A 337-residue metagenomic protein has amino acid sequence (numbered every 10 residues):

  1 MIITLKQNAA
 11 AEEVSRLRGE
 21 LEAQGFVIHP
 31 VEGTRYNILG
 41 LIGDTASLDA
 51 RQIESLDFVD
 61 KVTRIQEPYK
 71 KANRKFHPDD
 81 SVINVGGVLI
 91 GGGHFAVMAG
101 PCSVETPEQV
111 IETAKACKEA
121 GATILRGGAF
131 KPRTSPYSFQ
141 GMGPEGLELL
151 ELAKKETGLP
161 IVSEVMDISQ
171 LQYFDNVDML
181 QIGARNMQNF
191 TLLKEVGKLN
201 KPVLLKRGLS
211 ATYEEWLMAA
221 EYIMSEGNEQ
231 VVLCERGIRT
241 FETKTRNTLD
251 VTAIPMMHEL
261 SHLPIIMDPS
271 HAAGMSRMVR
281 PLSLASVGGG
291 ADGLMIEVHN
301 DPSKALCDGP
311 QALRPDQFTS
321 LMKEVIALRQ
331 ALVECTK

Functional and structural regions predicted by a protein language model:
M1-V97: Non-catalytic terminal accessory/regulatory regions of metabolic enzymes
K6, M142, G158-S169, D178-T191 (+3 more regions): Catalytic beta/alpha-barrel core
R74-D79, S135-E148, S169, A184-N200 (+3 more regions): Active-site-adjacent beta->alpha loops and helix N-cap segments on the catalytic face of soluble alpha/beta enzymes
F95-E112, P136-Q140, P160-E164, G183-R185 (+2 more regions): Active-site mouth loops of central-metabolism enzymes
A96-P101, L125-G127, I161-S163, L180-I182 (+4 more regions): Hydrophobic faces of well-ordered beta-strands that scaffold small-molecule active sites in alpha/beta enzyme cores
R126-P144, N300-P310: Glycine-rich, proline-tolerant flexible connector loops at the mouths of alpha/beta enzymes
F139-S163, E195-P202, V251-I265, Q311-E334: Alpha-helix-loop-beta-strand connector modules within alpha/beta enzyme cores
L199-V298: Catalytic alpha/beta core domains of metabolic enzymes, predominantly
